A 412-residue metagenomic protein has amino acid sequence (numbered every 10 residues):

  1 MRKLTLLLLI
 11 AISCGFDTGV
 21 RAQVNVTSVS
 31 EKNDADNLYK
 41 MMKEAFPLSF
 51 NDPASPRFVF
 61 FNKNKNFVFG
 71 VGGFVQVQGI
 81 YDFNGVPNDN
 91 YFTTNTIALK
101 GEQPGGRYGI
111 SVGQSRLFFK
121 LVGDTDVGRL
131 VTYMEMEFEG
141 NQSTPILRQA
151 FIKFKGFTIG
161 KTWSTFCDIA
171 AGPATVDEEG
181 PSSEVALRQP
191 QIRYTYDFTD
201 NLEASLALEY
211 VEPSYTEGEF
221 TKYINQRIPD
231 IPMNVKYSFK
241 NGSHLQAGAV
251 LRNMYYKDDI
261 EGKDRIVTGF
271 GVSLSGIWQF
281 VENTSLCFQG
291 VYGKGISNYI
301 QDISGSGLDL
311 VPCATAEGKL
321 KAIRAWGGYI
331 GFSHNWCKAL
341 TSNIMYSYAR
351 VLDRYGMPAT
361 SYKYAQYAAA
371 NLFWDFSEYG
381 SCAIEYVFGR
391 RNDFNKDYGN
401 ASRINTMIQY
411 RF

Functional and structural regions predicted by a protein language model:
M1-V26: Bacterial Sec-dependent N-terminal signal peptides
G19-Y81: N-terminal periplasmic/intermembrane-space "pro-region" immediately following the signal or transit peptide
N62-D89, L99-P213, R227, P232-F239 (+2 more regions): Outer membrane beta-barrel
K63, R107-G109, N141-T144, G180-A186 (+7 more regions): Replace "Gram-negative outer membrane beta-barrel proteins" with "bacterial and organellar outer membrane beta-barrel
D82, D124, E137-N141, F166-D168 (+6 more regions): Sequence/structural signature of outer-membrane beta-barrel proteins
V112-Y133, M233-D259, N335, L340-S347 (+2 more regions): Surface-exposed extracellular loop regions of Gram-negative outer-membrane beta-barrel proteins
S238-G356, S361-Y362: Detector for outer-membrane/organellar transmembrane beta-barrel domains, recognizing the amphipathic beta-strand
W278, W374-F376, N400-F412: Outer-membrane beta-barrel "beta-signal"
